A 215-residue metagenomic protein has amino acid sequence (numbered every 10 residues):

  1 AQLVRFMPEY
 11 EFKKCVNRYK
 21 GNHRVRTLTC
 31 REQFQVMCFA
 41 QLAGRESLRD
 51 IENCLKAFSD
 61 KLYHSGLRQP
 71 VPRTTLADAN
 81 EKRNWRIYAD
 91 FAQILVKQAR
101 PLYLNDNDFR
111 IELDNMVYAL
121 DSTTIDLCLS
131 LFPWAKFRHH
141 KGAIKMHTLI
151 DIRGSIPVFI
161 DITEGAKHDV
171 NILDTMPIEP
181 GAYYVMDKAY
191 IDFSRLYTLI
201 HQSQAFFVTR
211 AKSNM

Functional and structural regions predicted by a protein language model:
A1-M215: Conserved, well-structured functional cores that handle cations and Mg-NTP chemistry
